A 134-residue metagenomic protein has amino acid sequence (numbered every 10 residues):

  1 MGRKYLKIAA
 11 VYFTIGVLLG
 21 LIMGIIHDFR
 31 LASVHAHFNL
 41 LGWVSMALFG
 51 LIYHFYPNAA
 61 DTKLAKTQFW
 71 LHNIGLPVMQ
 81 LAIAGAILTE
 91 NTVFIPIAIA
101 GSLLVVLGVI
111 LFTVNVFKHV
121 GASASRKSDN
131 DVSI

Functional and structural regions predicted by a protein language model:
M1-I134: Hydrophobic alpha-helical transmembrane segments of multi-pass integral membrane proteins
